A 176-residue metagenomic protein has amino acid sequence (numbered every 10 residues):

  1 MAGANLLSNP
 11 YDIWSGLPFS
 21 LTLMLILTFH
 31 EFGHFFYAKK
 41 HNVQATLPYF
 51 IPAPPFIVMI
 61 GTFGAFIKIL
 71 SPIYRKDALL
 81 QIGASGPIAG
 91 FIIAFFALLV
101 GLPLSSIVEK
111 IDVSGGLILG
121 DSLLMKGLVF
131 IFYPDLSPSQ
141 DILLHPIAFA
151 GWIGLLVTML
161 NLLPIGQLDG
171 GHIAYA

Functional and structural regions predicted by a protein language model:
M1-A176: Hydrophobic transmembrane alpha-helices and their immediate loop junctions in multi-pass integral membrane proteins
